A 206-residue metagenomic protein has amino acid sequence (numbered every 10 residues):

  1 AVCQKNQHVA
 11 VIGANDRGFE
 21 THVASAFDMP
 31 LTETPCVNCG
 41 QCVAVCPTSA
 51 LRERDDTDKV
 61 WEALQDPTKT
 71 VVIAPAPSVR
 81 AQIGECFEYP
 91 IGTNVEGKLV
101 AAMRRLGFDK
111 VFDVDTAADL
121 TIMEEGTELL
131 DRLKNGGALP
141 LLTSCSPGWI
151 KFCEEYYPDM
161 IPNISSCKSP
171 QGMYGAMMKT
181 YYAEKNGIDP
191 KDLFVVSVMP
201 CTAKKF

Functional and structural regions predicted by a protein language model:
V2-C3, A102: Generic non-transmembrane alpha-helical segments
C3, C36-C42, C46, C201: Short cysteine clusters
K5-P35, S49-V72: Non-heme iron-sulfur electron-transfer modules
N6-H8, C42, P47, G107 (+2 more regions): Short loop/turn motifs at secondary-structure junctions
M29, C39, E96-G97: Generic non-transmembrane alpha-helix signal with a bias for helix starts/N-cap capping motifs
R52-F206: Iron-sulfur-associated redox domains of electron-transfer enzymes in respiratory and anaerobic energy metabolism
